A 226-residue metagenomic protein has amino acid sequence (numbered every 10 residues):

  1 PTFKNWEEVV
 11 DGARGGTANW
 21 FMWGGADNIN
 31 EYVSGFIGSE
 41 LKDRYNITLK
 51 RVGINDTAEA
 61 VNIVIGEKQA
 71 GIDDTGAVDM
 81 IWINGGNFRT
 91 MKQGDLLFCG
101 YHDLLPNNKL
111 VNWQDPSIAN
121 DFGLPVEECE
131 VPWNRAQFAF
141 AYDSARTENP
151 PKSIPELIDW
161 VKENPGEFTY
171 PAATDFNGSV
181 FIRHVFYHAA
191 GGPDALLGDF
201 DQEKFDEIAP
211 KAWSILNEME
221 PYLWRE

Functional and structural regions predicted by a protein language model:
P1-F3: Intrinsically disordered, low-complexity Ser/Thr/Pro-rich tracts
N5-R14, A18-F21, A26-T48, F140: Short, polar/charged alpha-helical segment
G15-A18, G66, A212-I215: A short alpha-helix capping/helix-coil boundary motif
W23-F36, R51-V61, D74, V78-E226: Extracytoplasmic ligand-binding site segments that recognize negatively charged/polar headgroups
S39, G66, Y187: Short, well-ordered alpha-helices that flank and scaffold nucleotide-derived cofactor binding pockets
L41, Q69-A70, A119: Short alpha-helix boundary/capping motifs
V64-D73: Short, well-structured alpha-helical segments in soluble
